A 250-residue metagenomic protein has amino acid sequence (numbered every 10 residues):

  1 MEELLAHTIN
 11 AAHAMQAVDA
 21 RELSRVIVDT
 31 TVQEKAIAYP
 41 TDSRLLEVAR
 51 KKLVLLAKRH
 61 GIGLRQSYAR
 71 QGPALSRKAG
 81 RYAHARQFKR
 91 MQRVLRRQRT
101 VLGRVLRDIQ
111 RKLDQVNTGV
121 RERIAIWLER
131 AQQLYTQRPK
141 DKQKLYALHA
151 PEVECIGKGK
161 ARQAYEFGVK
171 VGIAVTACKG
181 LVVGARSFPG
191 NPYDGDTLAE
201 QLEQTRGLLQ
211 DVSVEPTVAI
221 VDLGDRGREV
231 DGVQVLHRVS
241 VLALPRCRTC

Functional and structural regions predicted by a protein language model:
M1, S24-E34, I173, G180 (+3 more regions): Short, conserved catalytic/metal-binding motifs centered on acidic residues
M1-E152: Active-site- or DNA-interface-adjacent structural scaffold in DNA-acting proteins
L4, I37-P40, G184-S187, T197 (+1 more regions): A short secondary-structure junction signal
T30-V32, K78, Y82, R104 (+3 more regions): Short acidic (Asp/Glu) and glycine-rich catalytic loops that position anionic groups and cofactors
Q33, V153-E154, T176-G180, S187-G190 (+2 more regions): Short, glycine-/Ser/Thr-/acidic-enriched flexible segments
A147-E166: Flexible, glycine/threonine-enriched loop-and-boundary segments that flank and lead into catalytic domains of large
K160-L208: Electropositive, glycine- and tryptophan-enriched low-complexity nucleic-acid-binding patches
Q210-C250: Helix-centered, glycine/charged polyanion-binding patches within enzymatic domains that contact phosphate-containing
